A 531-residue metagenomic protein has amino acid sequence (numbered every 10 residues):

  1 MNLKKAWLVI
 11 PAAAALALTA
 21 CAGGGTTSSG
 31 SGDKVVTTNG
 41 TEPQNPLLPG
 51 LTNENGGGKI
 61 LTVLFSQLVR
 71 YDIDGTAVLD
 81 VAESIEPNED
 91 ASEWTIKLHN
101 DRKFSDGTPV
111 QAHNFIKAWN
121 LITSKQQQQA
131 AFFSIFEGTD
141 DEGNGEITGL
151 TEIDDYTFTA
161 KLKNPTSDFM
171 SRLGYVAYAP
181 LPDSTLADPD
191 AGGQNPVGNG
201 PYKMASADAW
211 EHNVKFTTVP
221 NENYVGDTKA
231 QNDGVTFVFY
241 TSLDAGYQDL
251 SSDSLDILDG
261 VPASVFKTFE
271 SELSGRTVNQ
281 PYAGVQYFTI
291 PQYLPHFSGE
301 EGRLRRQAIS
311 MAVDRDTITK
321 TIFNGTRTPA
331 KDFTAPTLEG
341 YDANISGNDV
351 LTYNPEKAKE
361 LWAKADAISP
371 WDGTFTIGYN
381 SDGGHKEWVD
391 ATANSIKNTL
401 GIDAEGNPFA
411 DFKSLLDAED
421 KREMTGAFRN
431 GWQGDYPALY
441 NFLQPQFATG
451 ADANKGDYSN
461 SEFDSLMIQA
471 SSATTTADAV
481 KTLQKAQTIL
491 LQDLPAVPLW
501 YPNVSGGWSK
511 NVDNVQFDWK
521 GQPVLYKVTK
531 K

Functional and structural regions predicted by a protein language model:
S31, V313-G340, G384-N394, D417-K531: Detector for C-terminal structural segments
N39-E89, V197: N-terminal lobe/hinge region of extracytoplasmic solute-binding protein
K97, A131-D183: Surface-exposed binding/hinge segments that line and control ligand-binding clefts or catalytic entry sites
Q111-N120, D155-K161, P201, N232-G234 (+3 more regions): Alpha-helical secondary-structure segments
T166-K229, G234: Gly/Pro-rich hinge or "lid" segments in bacterial periplasmic/extracellular proteins
D190, P196, E222-T268: Ligand-site clamp/hinge motif
T328-A365, G383-E387: Structural transition elements
A363-G434: Ligand/substrate-recognition segments at binding pockets and active sites
